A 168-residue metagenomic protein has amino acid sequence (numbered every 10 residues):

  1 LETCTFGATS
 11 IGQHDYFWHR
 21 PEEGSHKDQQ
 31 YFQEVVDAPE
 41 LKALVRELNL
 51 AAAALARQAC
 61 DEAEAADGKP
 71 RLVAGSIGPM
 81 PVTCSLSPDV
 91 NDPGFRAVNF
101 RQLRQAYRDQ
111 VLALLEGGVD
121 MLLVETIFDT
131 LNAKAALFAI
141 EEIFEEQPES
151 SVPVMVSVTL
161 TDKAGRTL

Functional and structural regions predicted by a protein language model:
L1-L168: Domain-level signal for soluble alpha/beta catalytic cores
